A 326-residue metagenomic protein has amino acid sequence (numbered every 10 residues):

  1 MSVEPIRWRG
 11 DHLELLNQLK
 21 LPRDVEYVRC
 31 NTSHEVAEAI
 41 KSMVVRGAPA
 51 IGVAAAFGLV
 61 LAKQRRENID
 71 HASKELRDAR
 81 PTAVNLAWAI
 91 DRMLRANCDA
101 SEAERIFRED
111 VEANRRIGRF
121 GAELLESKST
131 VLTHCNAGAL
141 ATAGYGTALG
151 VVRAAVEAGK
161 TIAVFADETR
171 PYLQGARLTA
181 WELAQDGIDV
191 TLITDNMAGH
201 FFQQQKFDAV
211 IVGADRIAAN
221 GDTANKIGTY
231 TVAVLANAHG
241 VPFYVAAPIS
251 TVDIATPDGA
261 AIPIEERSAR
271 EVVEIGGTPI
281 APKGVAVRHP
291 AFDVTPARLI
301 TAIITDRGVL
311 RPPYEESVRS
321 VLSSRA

Functional and structural regions predicted by a protein language model:
E4-C98: Long amphipathic alpha-helical segments
V28-V44, E123-V131, E274-G284: Short, hydrophobic/aliphatic alpha-helical segments
S42-A55, L86, N136-G144, H289-I304: Conserved phosphate/anionic-ligand binding catalytic regions in large, soluble enzymes, centered on
F57-E67, R92-R95, G146-G159, E182 (+1 more regions): A glycine- and small-aliphatic-rich helix-loop capping segment at beta-alpha/alpha-beta transitions that lines
A89-K128: Small/polar-residue-rich loop-to-helix segments that shape phosphate-bearing ligand pockets
R108-I117, Y145-A166, L173-R177: Active-site histidine-anchored catalytic micro-motif
G121-L132, A155-G159, K206: Glycine-rich phosphate/diphosphate-binding loops that line cofactor/substrate pockets in enzymes
T161-I162, E168-A326: Conserved phosphate- and dinucleotide-binding cores of soluble alpha/beta proteins, encompassing both enzyme active
